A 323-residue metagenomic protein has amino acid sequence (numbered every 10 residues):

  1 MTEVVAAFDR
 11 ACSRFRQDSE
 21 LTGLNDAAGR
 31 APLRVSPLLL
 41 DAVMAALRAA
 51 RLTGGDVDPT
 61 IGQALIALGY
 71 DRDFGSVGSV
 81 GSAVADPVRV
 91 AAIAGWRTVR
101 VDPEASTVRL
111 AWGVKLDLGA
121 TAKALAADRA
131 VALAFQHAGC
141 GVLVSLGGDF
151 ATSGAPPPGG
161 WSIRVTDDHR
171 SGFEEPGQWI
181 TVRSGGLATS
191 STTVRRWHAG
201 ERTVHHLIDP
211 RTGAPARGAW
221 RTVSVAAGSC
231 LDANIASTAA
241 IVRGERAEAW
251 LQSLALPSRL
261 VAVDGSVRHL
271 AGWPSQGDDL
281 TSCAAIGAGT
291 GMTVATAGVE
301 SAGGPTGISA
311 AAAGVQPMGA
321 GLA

Functional and structural regions predicted by a protein language model:
T2-A323: Mature catalytic core of soluble alpha/beta enzymes
